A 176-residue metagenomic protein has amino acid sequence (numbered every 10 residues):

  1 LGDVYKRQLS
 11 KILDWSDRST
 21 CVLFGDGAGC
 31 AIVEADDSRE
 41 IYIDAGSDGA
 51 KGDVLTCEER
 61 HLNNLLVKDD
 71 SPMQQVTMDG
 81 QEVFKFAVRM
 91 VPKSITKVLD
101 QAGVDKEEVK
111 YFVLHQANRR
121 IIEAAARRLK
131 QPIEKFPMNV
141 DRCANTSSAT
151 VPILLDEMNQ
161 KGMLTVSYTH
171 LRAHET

Functional and structural regions predicted by a protein language model:
G2, C30, S38, R119-R120: Glycine-centered loop/turn positions within well-structured domains that cap or flank conserved ligand/cofactor-binding
G2-Y5, T169-T176: Conserved small/polar residues in nucleotide/adenosyl-binding loops
D3, A31-V33, V113: Structural motif
K6-K11, G46, R142-A144, R172: Acidic, glycine-rich active-site loops and adjacent beta-strand->loop/helix elements that engage anionic groups
W15-K85, R89, K93: Condensing-enzyme catalytic core mediating Claisen C-C bond formation in acyl metabolism
P92, K110-R172: Claisen-condensing/thiolase-fold acyl-transfer catalytic domains that form or cleave C-C bonds in fatty acid
S94-A102, L154: Stable alpha-helical structural segments in soluble proteins, enriched in small hydrophobic residues
G103-E108: Short, surface-exposed connector motifs at secondary-structure boundaries
